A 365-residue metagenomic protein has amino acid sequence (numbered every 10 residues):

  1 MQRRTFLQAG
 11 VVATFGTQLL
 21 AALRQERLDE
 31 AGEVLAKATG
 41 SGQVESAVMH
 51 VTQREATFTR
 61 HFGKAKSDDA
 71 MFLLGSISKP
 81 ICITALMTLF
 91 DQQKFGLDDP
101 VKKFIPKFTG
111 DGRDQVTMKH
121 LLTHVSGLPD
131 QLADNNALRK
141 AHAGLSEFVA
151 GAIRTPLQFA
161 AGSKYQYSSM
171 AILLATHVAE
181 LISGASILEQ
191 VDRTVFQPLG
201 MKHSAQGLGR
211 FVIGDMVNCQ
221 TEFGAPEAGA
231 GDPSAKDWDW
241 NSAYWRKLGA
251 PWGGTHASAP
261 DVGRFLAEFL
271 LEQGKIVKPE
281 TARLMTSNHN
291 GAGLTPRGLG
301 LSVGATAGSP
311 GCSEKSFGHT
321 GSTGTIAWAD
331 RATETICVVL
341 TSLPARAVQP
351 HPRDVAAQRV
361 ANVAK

Functional and structural regions predicted by a protein language model:
M1-T14: N-terminal secretory signal peptides and thylakoid transit peptides that target proteins across membranes
L28-A36: Short amphipathic alpha-helical segments
A36-S67, M71, L97, A137 (+3 more regions): A short, well-structured edge-of-sheet supersecondary motif
S41-S46, K64-L121, F159-M170, A250-G253: Short active-site loop at a secondary-structure junction that contains or immediately precedes the catalytic residue(s)
A56-T59, D111-K315: Short, surface-exposed loop or secondary-structure junction motifs that flank catalytic or metal-binding residues
K64-K66, Q273, L343-R346: A short acidic/small-residue loop/turn micro-motif
H319-K365: Structured C-terminal helix/loop/strand segments within mature extracytoplasmic catalytic/sensor domains
